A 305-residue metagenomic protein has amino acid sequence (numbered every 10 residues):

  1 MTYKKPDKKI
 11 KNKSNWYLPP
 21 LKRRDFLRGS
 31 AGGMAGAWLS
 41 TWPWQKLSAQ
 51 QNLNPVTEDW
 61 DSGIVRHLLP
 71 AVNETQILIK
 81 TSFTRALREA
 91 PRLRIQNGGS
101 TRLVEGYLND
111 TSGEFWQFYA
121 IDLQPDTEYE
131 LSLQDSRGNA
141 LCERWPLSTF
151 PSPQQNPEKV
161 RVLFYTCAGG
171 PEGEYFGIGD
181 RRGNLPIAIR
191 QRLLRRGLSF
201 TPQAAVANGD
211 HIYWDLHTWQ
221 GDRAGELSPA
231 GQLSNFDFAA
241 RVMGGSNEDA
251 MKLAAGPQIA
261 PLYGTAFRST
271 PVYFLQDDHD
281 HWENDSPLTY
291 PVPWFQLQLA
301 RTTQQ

Functional and structural regions predicted by a protein language model:
M1-K22, S48: N-terminal secretory signal peptides
N12, M34, W38-S40, V56 (+2 more regions): Acidic, low-complexity intrinsically disordered regions
S14-P19, D25-K46, D126: N-terminal export signals
R23-R24, S82: Short, cationic motifs built from Arg/Lys/His that form the positively charged side of catalytic pockets
F26, N52-L53: N-terminal, polar/Ser/Thr-rich
L53-Q305: Divalent metal-dependent phosphoesterase catalytic cores across multiple superfamilies
